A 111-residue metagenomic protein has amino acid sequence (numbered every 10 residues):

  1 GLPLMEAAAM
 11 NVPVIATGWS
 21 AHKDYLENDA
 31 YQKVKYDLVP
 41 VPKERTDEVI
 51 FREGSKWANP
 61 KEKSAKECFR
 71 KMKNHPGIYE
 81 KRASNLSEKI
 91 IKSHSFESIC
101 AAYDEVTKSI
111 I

Functional and structural regions predicted by a protein language model:
G1-A7, L86: Extended, hydrophobic alpha-helical segments in both membrane/secreted and soluble proteins
L4-M5, R70-K73: A generic structural signal for ordered secondary structure
E6-P13, T17-G18, E27-D29: Conserved donor-binding/catalytic loop of nucleotide-activated donor transferases
A21-H22, I78: Short phosphate-engaging motifs
K23-K71: Change "using UDP/GDP/dTDP sugars" to "using nucleotide sugars
K56-E67, N74-E105: A charged, aromatic-enriched C-terminal amphipathic alpha-helix characteristic of glycosyltransferases across folds
